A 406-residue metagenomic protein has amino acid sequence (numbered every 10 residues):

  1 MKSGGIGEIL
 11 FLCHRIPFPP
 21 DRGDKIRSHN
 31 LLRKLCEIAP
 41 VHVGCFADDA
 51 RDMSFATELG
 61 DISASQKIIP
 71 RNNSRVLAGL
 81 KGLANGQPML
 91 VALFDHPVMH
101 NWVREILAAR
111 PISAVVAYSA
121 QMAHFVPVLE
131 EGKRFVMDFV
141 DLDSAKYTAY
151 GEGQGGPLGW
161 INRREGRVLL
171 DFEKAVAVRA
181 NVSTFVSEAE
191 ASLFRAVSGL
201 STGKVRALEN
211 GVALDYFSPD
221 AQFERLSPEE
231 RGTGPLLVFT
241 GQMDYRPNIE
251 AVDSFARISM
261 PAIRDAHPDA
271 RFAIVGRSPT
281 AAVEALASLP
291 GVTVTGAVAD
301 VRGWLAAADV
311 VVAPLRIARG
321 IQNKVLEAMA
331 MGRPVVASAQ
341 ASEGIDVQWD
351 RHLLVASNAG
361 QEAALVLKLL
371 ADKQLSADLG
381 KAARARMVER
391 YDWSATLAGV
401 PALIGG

Functional and structural regions predicted by a protein language model:
H14, N73-L93, K133-K174, S192: Acceptor-binding helix/loop patch of EC 2.4 sugar-transfer enzymes, predominantly nucleotide-sugar-dependent
S65, H267-G303: Nucleotide-activated donor-binding/catalytic signature segment of Leloir-type glycosyltransferases, i.e., the conserved
T148-A149, R195, V212-P228: Acidic anion/phosphate-binding donor-loop and adjacent secondary structure in glycosyltransferase catalytic cores
N181, G291, A306-G320, M331-P334: Acidic donor-binding loop of glycosyltransferase active sites
A189, L208-G211: Carbohydrate-associated surface elements
K324-E327, P334-S338: Short hydrophobic beta-strand element within catalytic cores of glycosyltransferases and related nucleotide-activated
L353-G360, K368-Q374: Conserved acidic donor-binding segment of nucleotide-sugar-dependent glycosyltransferases
L375-E389, G399: A short, well-ordered alpha-helix in the C-terminal region of glycosyltransferases
